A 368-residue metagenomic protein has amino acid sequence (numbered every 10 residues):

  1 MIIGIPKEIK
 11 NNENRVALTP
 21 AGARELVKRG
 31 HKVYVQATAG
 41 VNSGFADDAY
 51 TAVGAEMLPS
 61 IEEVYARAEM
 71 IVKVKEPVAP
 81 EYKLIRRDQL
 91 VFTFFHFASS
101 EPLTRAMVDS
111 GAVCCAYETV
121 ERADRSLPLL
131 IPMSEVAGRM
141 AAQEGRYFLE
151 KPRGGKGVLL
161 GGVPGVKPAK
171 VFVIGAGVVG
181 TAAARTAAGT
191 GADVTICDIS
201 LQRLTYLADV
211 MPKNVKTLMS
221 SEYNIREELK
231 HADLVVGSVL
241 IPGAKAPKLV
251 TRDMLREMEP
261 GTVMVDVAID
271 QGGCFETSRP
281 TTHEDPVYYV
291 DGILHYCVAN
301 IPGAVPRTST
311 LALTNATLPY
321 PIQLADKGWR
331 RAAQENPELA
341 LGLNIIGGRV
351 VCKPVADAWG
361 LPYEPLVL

Functional and structural regions predicted by a protein language model:
I2, E8, A79-A169, V298-N300: Glycine/serine-rich phosphate-binding loop and adjoining beta1-alpha1 elements at the start of nucleotide-handling
I2-A106, S110: An N-terminal-biased, well-structured beta-alpha scaffold segment characteristic of Rossmann-like dinucleotide-binding
P6-F45, P152-G237, V287: Glycine-rich phosphate/diphosphate-binding loop of Rossmann-like nucleotide-binding domains
A55-E56, A112, V215-K216, I293: Short, conserved active-site loop motifs that form the nucleotide-linked donor/cofactor pocket
E69, K75-E76, F95-H96, S221 (+3 more regions): Short glycine-/small-residue-rich Rossmann-like dinucleotide-binding loops
E118-E144, F148-L159, I269, C274-L368: Adenosine-phosphate binding glycine-rich loop
D209-D291: Rossmann-like adenosine-cofactor binding region
